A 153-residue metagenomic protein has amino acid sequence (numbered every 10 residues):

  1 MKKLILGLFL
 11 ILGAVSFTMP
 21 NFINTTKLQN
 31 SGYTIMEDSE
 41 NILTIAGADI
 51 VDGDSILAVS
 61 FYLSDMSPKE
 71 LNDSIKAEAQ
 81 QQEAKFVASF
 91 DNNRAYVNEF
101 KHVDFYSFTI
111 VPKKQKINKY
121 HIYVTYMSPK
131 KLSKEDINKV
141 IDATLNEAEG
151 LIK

Functional and structural regions predicted by a protein language model:
L4-A14: Sec-dependent N-terminal signal peptides
F17-A46, T144-E149: N-terminal "mature-domain start" segment
K27-Y33, Y126-K153: Surface-exposed amphipathic alpha-helical segments
N41-I50, R94-F100: Generic recognition of long tandem-repeat/solenoid scaffolds
I45-D73, K119-M127: A short acidic-to-branched-hydrophobic micro-motif
D73-Q81, I141, E147: Long, charged/polar, surface-exposed segments that mediate recognition or autoinhibition
Q80-I117: Signature of long, low-cysteine stretches enriched in small and polar/charged residues
E99-H102, P112-N118, Y123-D136: Short, exposed beta-strand-loop hairpins at the edges of beta-sheets in extracellular/periplasmic proteins
